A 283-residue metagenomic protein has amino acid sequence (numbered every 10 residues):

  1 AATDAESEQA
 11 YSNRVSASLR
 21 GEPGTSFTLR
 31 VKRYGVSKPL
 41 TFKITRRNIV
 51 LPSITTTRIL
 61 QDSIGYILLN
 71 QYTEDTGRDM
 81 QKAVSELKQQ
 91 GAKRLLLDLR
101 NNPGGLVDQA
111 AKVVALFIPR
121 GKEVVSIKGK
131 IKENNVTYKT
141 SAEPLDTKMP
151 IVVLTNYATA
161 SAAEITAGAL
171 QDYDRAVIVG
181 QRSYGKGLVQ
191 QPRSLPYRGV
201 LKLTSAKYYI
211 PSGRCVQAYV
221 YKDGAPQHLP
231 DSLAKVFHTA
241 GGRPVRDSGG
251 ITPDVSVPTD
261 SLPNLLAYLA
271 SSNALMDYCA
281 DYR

Functional and structural regions predicted by a protein language model:
A1-P196: Cleft-lining beta-strand/loop regions that shape enzyme active-site pockets
R30-Y34, Y209, H238: A generic structural motif
S37-P39, V200, C215, P244: Short, solvent-exposed loop/turn motifs
N48, Q71, Y157, R182 (+6 more regions): A broadly conserved detector of short glycine/acidic/proline-rich loop/turn motifs that flank catalytic sites and bind
V124-S126, V177-Q181, P211, C215-A218 (+1 more regions): Acidic/polar loop patches that form or flank catalytic/metal-binding clefts of enzymes that bind anionic ligands
K148, Y173, R198-L203, S232-A234 (+1 more regions): Active-site lining segments that contact anionic ligands and/or coordinate catalytic metals
A163-A167, L195-R198, L203-T204, Y208-A225 (+2 more regions): Functional cores that coordinate and move charged inorganic groups
C215-R283: Conserved functional hotspot residues or short segments at active or partner-binding sites across diverse domains
